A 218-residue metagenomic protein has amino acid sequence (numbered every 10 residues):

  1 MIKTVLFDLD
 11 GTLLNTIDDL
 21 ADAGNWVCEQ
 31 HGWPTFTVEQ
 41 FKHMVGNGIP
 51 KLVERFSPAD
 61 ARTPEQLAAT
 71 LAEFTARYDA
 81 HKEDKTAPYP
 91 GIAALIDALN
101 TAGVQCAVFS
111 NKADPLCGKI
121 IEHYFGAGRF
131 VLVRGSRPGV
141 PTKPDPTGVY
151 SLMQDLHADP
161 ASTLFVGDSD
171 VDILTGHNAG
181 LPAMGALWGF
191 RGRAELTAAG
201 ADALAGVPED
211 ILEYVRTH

Functional and structural regions predicted by a protein language model:
M1-H43: Active-site neighborhood of HAD-like aspartate-dependent phosphohydrolases
M1-K3, E39, D114, G118-H218: Asp-based, Mg2+/Mn2+-dependent phosphohydrolase catalytic module
L6, L13, P88, C106-F109 (+3 more regions): Conserved SAM-binding loop
A21, N25, V38, K42 (+5 more regions): An amphipathic alpha-helix signature
G24, I92-E122: Substrate-recognition element of Asp-dependent hydrolases with the DxDx(T/V) motif
V27-C28, G48-T63, I120, L152-M153: Helix-loop "lid/cap" segments that line or gate small-molecule binding pockets
Q30-P34, A59-T63, T101-G103, F125-R129 (+1 more regions): Short helix-capping segments at alpha-helix termini
H31, R55-A94: Metal-dependent phosphoesterase signature
